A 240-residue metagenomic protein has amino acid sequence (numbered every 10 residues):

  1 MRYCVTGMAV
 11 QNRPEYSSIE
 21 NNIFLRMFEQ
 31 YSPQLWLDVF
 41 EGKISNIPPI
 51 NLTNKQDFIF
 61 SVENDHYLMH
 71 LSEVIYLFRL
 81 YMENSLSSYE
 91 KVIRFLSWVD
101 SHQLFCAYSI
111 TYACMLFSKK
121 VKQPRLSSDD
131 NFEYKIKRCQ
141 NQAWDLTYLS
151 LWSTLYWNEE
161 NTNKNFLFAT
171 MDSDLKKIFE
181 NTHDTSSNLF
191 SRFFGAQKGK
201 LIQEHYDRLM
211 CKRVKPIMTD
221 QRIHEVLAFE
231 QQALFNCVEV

Functional and structural regions predicted by a protein language model:
M1-E160, K164-N165, F179-T185, F190 (+1 more regions): Active-site-proximal, substrate-binding regions of enzyme catalytic domains and RNA-binding/basic surfaces
F166-I178: Extended hydrophobic secondary-structure segments that form protein cores and membrane-embedded regions
